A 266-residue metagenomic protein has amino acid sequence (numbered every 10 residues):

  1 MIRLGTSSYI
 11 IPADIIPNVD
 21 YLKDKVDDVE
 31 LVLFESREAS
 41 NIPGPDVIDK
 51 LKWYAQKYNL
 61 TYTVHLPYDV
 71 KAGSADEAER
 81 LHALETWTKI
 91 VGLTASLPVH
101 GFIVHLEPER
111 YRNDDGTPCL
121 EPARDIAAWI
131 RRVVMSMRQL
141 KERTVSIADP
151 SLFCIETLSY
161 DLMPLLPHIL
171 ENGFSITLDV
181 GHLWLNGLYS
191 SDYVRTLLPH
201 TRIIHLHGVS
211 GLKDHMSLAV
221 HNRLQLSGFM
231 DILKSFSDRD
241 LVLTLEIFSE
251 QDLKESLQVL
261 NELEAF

Functional and structural regions predicted by a protein language model:
M1-L66, V70-K89: N-terminal pre-domain/capping segments
I2-S8, D27-L31, Y62-L66, F102-V104 (+4 more regions): Hydrophobic faces of well-ordered beta-strands that scaffold small-molecule active sites in alpha/beta enzyme cores
S7-I11, V32-S36, P67-D69, E107-E109 (+4 more regions): Active-site beta-loop-alpha junctions enriched in small/polar residues
P17, G73, L84, H100 (+2 more regions): Histidine-acidic metal/acid-base catalytic patches
R37-A39, V70-A75, Y111-D115, L212-S217: A short acidic, helix-capping loop that chelates divalent metal ions and anchors anionic groups
I48-D69, R131-T144, L226-L233: Alpha-helix-loop-beta-strand connector modules within alpha/beta enzyme cores
Y58-L60, D149-S151, F236-V242: A short helix->loop->beta-strand "cap" motif at the edges of active sites that frequently abuts
S74-S175: Active-site acidic/histidine proton-transfer and metal-coordination neighborhood in alpha/beta enzyme cores
